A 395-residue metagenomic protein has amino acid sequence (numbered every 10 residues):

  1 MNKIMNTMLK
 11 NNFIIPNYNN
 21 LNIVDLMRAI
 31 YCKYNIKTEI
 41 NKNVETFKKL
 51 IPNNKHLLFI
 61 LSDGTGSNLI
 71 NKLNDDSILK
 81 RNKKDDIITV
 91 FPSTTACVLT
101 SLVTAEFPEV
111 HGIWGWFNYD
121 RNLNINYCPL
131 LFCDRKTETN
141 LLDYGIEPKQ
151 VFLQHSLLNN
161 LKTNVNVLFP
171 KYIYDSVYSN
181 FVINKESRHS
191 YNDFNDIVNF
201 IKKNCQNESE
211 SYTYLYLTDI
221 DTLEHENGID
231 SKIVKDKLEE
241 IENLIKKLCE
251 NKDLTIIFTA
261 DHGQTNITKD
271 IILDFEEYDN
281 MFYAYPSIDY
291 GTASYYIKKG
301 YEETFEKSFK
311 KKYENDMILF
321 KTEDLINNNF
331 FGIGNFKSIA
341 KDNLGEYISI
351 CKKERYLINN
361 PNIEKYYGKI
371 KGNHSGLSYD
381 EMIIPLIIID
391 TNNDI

Functional and structural regions predicted by a protein language model:
M1-I395: Feature captures the catalytic ectodomains and active-site-proximal regions of enzymes that hydrolyze or transfer
